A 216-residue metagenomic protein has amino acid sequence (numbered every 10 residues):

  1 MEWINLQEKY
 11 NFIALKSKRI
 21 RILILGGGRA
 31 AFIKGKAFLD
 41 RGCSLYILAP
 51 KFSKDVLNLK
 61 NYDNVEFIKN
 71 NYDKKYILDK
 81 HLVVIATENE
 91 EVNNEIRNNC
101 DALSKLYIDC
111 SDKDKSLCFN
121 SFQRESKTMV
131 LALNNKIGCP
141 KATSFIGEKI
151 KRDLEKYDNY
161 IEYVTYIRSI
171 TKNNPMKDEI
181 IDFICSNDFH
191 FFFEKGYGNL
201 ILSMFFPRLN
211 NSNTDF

Functional and structural regions predicted by a protein language model:
M1-L59: Hydrophobic, well-ordered beta-alpha structural blocks that scaffold small-molecule cofactor pockets
R19, L78-K80: Alpha-helix C-terminal capping/helix-to-coil transition sites in glycosyltransferase folds
G42-Y46, H81-E90, T128-G138: Short beta-strand and adjoining strand-loop segment in the mid-core of the Rossmann-like NAD(P)-dependent dehydrogenase
N64-E66: Short, conserved active-site loop motifs that form the nucleotide-linked donor/cofactor pocket
K69-K74: Conserved SAM/SAH-binding loop
L82-T87, N93-F119: ADP-ribose/adenylate-binding Rossmann-like module
S104-D158: E1/E1-like adenylate-forming module used to activate ubiquitin-like modifiers and sulfur-carrier proteins
N135-F216: An accessory alpha-helical subdomain
